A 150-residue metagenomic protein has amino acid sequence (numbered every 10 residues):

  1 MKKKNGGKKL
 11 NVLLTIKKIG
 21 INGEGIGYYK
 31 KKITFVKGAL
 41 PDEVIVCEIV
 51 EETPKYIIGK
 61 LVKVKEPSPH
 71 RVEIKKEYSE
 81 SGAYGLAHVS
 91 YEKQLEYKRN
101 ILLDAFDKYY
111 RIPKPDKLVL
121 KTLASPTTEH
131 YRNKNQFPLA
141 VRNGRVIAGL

Functional and structural regions predicted by a protein language model:
M1-L150: SAM-dependent transferase fold signal centered on methyltransferase-like domains, encompassing both Class I
